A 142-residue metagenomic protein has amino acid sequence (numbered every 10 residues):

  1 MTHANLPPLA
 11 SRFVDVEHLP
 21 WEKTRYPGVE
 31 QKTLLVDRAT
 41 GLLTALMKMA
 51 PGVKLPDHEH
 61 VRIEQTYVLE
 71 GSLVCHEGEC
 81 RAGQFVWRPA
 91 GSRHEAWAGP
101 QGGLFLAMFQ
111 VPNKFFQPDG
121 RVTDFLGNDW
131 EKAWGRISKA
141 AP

Functional and structural regions predicted by a protein language model:
M1-T40, R121-P142: A short, N-terminal "cap"/entry segment at the start of jelly-roll beta-barrel domains of the cupin/DSBH fold
G28-E59, P89-R93: Conserved short histidine dyad/triad with adjacent acidic residue
G41, E59-V61, G78-C80, A98-P100: Short glycine/proline-enriched turns and hinge-like loops at secondary-structure junctions
P51, H60-C75: Glycine- and acidic-residue-biased ligand/ion/polar-headgroup-sensing regions
G52, H76, P112-K114: Short coil/turn motifs at secondary-structure junctions
C75-A96: Short acidic-glycine-tyrosine-enriched beta hairpin
A90-D119: Ligand-binding loop in jelly-roll beta-barrel domains
